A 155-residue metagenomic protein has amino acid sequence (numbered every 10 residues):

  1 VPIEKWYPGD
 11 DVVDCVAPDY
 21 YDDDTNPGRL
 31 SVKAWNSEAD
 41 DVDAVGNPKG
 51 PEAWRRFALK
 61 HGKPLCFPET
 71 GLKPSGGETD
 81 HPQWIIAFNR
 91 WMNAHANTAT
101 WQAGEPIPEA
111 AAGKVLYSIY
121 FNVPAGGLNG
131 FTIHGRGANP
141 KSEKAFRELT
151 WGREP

Functional and structural regions predicted by a protein language model:
V1-Y7, A44-F57, I85-P106: Alpha-helical scaffolding within the catalytic cores of extracellular/periplasmic polymer-degrading hydrolases
P2, S31, S37, P108 (+1 more regions): Serine/threonine-rich low-complexity intrinsically disordered regions
G9-D10, A112: Alpha-helix termination/capping residues and helix-transition junctions
D11-G77: Glycoside hydrolase catalytic-domain groove-lining segments
G62-P155: Substrate-binding cleft of secreted/luminal carbohydrate-active enzymes
